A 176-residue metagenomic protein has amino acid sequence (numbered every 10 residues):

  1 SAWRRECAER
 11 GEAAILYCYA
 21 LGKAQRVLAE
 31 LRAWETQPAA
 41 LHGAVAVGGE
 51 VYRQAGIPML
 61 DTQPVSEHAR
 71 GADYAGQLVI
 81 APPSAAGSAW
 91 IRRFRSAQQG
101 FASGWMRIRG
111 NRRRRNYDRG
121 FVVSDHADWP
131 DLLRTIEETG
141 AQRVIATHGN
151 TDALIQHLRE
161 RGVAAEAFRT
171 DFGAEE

Functional and structural regions predicted by a protein language model:
S1-E176: Acidic/His-rich, metal-assisted hydrolase cores and their charged scaffolds
